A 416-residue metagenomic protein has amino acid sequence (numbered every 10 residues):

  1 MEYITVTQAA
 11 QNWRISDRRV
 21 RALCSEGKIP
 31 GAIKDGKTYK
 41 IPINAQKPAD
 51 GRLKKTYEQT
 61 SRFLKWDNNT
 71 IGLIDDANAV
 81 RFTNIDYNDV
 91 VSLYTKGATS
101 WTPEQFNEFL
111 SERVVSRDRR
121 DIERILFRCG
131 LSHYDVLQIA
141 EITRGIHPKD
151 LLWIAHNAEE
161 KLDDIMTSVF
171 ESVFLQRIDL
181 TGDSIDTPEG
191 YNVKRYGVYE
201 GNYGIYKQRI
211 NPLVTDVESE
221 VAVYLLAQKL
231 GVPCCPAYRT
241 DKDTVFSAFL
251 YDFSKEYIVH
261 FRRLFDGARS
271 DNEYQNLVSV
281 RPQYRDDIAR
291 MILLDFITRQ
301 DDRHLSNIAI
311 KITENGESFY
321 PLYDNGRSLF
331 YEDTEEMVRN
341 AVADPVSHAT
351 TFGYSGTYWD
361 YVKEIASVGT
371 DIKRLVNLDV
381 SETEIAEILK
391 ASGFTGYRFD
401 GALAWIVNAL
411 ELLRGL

Functional and structural regions predicted by a protein language model:
M1-R19: Polyanion-binding surface elements
T5-T7, I29-K54: Short helix-start
A9, G31-A32, G197, G204: Small side chains
R14, G27-K28, G231: Glycine-centered loop/turn motif at secondary-structure junctions
D17, P30-G31, C234: Residue-level detector of short coil/turn "hinge" positions at structural boundaries
C24: DNA major-groove recognition helix of helix-turn-helix
R52-L293, I297-Q300, A309-L416: Phosphate/dinucleotide-binding and metal-coordinating scaffold of catalytic cores in nucleotide-dependent enzymes
L305-S306: Catalytic-loop Lys-Pro-X-Asn motif of eukaryotic-like protein kinases
